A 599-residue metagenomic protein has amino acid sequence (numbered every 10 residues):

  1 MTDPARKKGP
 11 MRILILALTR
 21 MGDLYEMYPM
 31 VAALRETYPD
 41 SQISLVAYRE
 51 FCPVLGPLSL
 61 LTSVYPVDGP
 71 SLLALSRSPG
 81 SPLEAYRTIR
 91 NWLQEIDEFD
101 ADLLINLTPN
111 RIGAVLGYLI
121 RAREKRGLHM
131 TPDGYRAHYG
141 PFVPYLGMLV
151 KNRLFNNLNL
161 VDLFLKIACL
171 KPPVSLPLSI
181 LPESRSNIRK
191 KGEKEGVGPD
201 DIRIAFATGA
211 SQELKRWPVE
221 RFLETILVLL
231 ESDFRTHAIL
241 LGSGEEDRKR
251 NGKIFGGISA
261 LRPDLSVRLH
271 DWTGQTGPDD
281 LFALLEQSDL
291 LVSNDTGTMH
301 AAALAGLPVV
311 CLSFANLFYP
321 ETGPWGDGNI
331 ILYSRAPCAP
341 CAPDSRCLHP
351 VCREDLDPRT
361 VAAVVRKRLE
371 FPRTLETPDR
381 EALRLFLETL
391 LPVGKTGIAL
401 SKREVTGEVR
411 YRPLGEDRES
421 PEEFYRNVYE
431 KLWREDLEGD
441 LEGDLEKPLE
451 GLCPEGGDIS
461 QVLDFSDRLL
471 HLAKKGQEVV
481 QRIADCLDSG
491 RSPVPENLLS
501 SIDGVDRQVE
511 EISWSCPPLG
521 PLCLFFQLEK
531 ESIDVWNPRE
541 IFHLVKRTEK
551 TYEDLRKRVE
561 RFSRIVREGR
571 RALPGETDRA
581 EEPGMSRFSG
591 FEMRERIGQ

Functional and structural regions predicted by a protein language model:
T2-Q599: Catalytic machinery of carbohydrate-active enzymes, primarily nucleotide-sugar-dependent glycosyltransferases
